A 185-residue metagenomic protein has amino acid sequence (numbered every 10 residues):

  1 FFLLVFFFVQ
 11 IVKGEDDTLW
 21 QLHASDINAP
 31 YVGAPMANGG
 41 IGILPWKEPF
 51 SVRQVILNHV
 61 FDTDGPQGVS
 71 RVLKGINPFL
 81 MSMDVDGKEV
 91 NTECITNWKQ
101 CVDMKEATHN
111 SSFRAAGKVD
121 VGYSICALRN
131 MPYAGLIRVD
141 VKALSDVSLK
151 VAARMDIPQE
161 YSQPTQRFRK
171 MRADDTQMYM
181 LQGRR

Functional and structural regions predicted by a protein language model:
F2-Q10: Cleavable N-terminal signal peptides of Sec/SRP-targeted secreted and luminal proteins
E15-R185: Beta-sandwich/jelly-roll carbohydrate-recognition scaffolds of carbohydrate-active enzymes
